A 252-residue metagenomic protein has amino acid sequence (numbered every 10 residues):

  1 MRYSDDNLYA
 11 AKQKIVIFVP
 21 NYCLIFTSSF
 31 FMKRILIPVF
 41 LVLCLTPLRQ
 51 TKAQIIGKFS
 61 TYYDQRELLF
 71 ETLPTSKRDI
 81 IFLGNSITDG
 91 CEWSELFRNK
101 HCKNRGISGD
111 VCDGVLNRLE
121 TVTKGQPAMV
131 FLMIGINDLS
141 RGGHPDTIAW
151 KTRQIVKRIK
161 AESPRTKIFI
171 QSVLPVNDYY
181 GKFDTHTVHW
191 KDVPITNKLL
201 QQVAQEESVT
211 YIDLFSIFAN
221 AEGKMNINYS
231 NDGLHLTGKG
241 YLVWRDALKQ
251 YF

Functional and structural regions predicted by a protein language model:
M1-I81, D89, W93: N-terminal secretory targeting modules
Q54-Q154, T185, K191-P194: Conserved SGNH/GDSL esterase-like catalytic core that processes O-acyl groups on lipids and polysaccharides
L83-N85, Q171, I212: Active-site flanking residues adjacent to catalytic metal/cofactor-binding acidic residues
K103, F169, T210-I212: General small-molecule cofactor/ligand-binding pocket signal
M133, Q171-S172: Alpha/beta-hydrolase-fold catalytic nucleophile elbow
I155-I159: Hydrophobic positions in alpha-helices of CheY-like receiver
S163-K167: A short helix->loop->beta-strand "cap" motif at the edges of active sites that frequently abuts
P175-F252: Catalytic His-Asp segment of secreted/periplasmic serine-dependent ester chemistry enzymes
